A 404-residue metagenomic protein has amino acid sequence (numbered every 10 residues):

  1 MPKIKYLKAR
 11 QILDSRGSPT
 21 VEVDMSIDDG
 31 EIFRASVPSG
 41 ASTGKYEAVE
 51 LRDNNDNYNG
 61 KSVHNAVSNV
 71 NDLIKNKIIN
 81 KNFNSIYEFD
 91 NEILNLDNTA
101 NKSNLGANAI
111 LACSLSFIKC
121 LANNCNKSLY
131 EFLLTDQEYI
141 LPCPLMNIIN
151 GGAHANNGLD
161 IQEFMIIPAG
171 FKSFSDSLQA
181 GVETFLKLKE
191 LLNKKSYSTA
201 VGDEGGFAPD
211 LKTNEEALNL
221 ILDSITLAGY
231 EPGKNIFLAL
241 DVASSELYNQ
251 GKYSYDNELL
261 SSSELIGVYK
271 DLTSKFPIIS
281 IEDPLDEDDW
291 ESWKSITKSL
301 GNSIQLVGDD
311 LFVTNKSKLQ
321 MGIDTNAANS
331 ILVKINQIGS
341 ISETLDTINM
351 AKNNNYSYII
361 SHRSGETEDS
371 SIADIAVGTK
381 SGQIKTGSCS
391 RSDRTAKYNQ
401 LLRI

Functional and structural regions predicted by a protein language model:
M1-V21: Short, Gly/Pro- and small/polar-rich lid/capping loops
Q11, V21-D29, F33-S39, M146-P168 (+4 more regions): Short beta-strand elements
P38-K127, L178, G206: Metal- or metallocofactor-binding catalytic centers and their adjacent structured scaffolds across diverse enzyme
N84-F89, A107, L129-F132, K189-F207 (+3 more regions): Flexible, glycine/charged-enriched surface loops at secondary-structure junctions
Y139-G202: Mobile "lid/hinge" segments at catalytic clefts and subdomain interfaces of large enzymes
E163-F174, S198-N214, A243-D256: Active-site-proximal beta-alpha loop/turn segments in soluble metabolic enzymes
E215-I404: Catalytic core of soluble alpha/beta enzymes
